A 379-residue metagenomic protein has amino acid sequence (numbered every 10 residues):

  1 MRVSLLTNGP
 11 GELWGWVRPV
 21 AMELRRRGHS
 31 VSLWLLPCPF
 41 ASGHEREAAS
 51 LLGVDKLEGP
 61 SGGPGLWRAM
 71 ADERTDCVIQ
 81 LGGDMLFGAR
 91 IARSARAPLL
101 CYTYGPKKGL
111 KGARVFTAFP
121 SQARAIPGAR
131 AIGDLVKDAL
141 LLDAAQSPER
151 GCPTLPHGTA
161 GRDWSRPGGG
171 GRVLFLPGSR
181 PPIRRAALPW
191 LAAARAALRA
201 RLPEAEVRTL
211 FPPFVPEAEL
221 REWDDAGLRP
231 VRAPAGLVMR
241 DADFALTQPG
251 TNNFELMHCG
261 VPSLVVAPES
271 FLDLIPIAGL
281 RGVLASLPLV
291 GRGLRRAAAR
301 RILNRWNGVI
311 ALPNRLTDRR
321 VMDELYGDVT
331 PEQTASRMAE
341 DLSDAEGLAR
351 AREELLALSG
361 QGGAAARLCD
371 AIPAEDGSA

Functional and structural regions predicted by a protein language model:
M1-A379: Nucleotide-activated sugar donor-binding and catalytic core shared by glycosyltransferases and related lipid-linked
